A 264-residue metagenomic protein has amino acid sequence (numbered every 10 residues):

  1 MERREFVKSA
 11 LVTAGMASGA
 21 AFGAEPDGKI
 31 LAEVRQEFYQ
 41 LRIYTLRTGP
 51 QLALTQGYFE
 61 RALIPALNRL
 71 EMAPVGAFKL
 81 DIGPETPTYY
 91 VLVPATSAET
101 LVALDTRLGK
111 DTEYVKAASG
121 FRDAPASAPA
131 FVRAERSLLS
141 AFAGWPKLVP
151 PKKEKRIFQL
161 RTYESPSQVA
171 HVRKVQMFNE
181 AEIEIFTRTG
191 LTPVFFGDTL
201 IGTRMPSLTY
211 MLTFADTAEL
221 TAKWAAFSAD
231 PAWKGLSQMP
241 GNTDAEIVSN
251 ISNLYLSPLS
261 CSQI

Functional and structural regions predicted by a protein language model:
E5-E25: N-terminal export signals
G15-S18, F22, L138, K147 (+1 more regions): Exposed, polar/acidic Ser/Thr-rich sequence context and nearby capping/turn residues that mark flexible linkers
F22-E33, I64-Y90, T96, E180-T209 (+1 more regions): Short, glycine- and small/hydrophobic-rich beta-strand elements in well-ordered beta-sheets
Y39-Y44, Y90, F158-Y163: Active-site-flanking beta-strand signature of metal-NTP-handling nucleotidyl enzymes and homologous cyclase-like
Y44-T55, R61-R69, P74-P150, S167-V169 (+1 more regions): Hydrophobic, ordered structural segments
G49, A141-T217: Surface-exposed interaction/gating patches
N253-Q263: Short, low-complexity, Pro/Ser/Thr/Gly-rich segments in the mature regions of secreted, periplasmic
